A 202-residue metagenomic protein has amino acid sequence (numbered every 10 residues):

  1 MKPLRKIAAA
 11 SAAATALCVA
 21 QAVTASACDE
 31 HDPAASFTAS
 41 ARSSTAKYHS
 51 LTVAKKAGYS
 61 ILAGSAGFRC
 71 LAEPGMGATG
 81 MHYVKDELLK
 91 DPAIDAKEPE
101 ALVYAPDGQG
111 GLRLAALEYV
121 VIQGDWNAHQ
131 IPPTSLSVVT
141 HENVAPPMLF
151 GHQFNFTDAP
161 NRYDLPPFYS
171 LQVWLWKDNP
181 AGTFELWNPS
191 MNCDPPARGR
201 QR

Functional and structural regions predicted by a protein language model:
M1-S11: Bacterial N-terminal signal peptides that target proteins for export
A9-A10, A22, G199-R202: Charge-rich, low-complexity terminal tails
S11-A13, A27: Eukaryotic intrinsically disordered, low-complexity regions
L17-A25: C-terminal segment of classical bacterial N-terminal signal peptides
A27-R202: Primary mode marks residue(s) on the alpha4-beta5-alpha5 output face of response regulator receiver
